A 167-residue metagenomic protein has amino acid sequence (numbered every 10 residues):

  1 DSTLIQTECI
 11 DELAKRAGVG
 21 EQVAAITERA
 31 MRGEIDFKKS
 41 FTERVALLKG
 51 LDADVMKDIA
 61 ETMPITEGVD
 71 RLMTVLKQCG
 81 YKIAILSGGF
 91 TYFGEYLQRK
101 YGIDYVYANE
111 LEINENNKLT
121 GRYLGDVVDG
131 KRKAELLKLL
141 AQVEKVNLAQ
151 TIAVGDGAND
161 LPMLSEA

Functional and structural regions predicted by a protein language model:
D1-K38, T42-E43: Active-site neighborhood of HAD-like aspartate-dependent phosphohydrolases
R16, G20, R29, L47 (+2 more regions): Change "in soluble alpha/beta enzymes" to "in soluble alpha/beta proteins
E34-V55, I59: Cysteine/selenocysteine-centered motifs that mediate thiol-based redox chemistry or coordinate metal-sulfur cofactors
G50, D54-A167: C-terminal cap/substrate-recognition subdomain and adjoining C-terminal extension of metal-dependent phosphatase-like
